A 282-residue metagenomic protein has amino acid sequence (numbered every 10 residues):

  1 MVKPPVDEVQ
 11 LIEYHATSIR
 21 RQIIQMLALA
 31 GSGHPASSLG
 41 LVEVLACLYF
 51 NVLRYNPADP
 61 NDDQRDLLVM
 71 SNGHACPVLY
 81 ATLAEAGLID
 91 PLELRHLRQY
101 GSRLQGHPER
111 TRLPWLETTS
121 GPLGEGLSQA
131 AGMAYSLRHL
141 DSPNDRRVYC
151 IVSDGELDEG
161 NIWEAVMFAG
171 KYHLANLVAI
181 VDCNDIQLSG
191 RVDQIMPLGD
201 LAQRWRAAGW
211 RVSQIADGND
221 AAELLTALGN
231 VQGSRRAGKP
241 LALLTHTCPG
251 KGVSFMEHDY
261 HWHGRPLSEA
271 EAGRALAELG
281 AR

Functional and structural regions predicted by a protein language model:
M1-I19, I23: N-terminal hydrophobic or amphipathic helices/low-complexity stretches enriched in small/hydrophobic/Pro/Gly
A16-S32, D182-N184: N-terminal capping segment at the start of a domain
I23-M26, S38-K171: Cofactor-binding active-site loop characterized by glycine-rich and histidine/acidic residues
G31-L39: Structural motif
P77, L157-D158, I186-Q187, P249-S254: Short, active-site-adjacent cap segments at secondary-structure transitions
A86, I195, E257-H261: Short secondary-structure boundary/capping segments
W115, T119-R235: Thiamine diphosphate
A221, L225-R282: Glycine/aspartate-rich loop-and-adjacent alpha/beta segment that forms the canonical ThDP
